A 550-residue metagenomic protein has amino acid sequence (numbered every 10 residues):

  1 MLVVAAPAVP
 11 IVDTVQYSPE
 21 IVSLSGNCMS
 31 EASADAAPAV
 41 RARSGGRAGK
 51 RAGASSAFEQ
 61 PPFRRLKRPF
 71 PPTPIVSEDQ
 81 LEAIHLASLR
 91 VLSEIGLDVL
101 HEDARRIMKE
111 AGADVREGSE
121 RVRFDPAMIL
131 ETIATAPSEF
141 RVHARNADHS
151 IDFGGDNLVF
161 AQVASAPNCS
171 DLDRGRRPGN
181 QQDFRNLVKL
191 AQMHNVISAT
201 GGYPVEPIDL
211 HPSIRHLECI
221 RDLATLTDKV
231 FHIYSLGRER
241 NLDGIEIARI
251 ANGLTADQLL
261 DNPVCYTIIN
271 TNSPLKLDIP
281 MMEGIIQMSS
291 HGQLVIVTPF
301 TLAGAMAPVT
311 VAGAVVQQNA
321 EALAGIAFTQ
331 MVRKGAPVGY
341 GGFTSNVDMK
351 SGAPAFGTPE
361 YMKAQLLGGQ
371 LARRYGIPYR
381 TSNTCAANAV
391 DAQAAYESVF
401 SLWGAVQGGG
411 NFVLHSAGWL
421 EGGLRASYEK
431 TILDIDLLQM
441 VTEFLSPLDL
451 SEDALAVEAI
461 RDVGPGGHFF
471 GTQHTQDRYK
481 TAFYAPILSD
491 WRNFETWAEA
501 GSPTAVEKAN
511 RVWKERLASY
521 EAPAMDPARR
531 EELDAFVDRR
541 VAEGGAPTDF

Functional and structural regions predicted by a protein language model:
L2, P10-C28: Short, intrinsically disordered or compositionally biased N-terminal tails of bacterial proteins
S30-P74, D79-L81, L89-S93, V99-D114 (+6 more regions): N-terminal intrinsically disordered, cationic/polar leader segments that include organellar targeting peptides
E31-S33, P38-V40, S44-F63, I75-L86 (+3 more regions): Catalytic-core signal marking the mid-to-C-terminal active-site face
F70-T73, S351-F356, N383-V390, G418-K430: Short beta-alpha connecting loops at secondary-structure transitions that line or flank enzyme active sites
L172-N411: Helix-rich catalytic cores of soluble enzyme domains
G404-L424: Glycine-rich phosphate-binding active-site loops on the catalytic face of alpha/beta enzymes
